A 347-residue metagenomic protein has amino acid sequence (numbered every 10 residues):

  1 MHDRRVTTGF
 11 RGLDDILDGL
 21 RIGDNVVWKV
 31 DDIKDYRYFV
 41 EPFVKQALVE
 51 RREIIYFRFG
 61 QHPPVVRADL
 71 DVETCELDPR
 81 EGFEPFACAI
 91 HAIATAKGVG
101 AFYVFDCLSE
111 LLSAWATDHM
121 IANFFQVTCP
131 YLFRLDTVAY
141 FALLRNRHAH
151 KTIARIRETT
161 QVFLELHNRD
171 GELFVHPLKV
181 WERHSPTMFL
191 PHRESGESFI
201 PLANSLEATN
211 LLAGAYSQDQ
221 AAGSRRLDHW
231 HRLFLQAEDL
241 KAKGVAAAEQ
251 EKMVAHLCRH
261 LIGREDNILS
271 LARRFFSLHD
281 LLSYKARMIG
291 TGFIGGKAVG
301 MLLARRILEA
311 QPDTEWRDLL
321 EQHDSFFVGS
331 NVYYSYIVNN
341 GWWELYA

Functional and structural regions predicted by a protein language model:
R5-Q61: Glycine-rich P-loop/Walker A and Walker A-like loops and their local beta1-loop-alpha1 context in P-loop NTPases
D18-R21, Q46-E50, A94-G98, P130-D136 (+1 more regions): Conserved catalytic network of the ASCE P-loop NTPase/AAA+ motor domain
W28, Y56, V104-D106, D136-R145: Structural recognition of the conserved hydrophobic beta-strand(s) that form the central parallel beta-sheet of P-loop
Y36, Q61-R67, H148-K151: Short, charged/polar "capping" segments at the starts of alpha-helices and the immediately preceding loops
V49-S113: Conserved inter-motif catalytic segment of the P-loop NTP-binding fold
A114-W115, M120-R147: Substrate-engagement module of ASCE P-loop NTPases
T137, L143-E197: Phosphate-binding/switch region of NTP-binding enzymes
I200-A347: Nucleotide/phosphate-binding sheet-loop regions of phosphoryl- and nucleotidyl-transfer enzymes
